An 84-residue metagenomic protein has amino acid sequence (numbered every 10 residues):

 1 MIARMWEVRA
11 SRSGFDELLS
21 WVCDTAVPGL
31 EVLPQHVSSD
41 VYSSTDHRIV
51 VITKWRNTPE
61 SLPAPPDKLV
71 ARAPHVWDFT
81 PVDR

Functional and structural regions predicted by a protein language model:
I2, R9, H36-V50, P65-R84: Glycine-rich beta-strand-turn "strand-cap" elements at beta-sheet edges
A10-V37, P63: Short amphipathic alpha-helical segments
R12-S13, K54-E60: Helix N-cap motif at beta-to-alpha junctions
S20, V51-R56: Residues in and immediately flanking transmembrane alpha helices
D24, T58, D67-K68: A short linear boundary/processing microfeature
